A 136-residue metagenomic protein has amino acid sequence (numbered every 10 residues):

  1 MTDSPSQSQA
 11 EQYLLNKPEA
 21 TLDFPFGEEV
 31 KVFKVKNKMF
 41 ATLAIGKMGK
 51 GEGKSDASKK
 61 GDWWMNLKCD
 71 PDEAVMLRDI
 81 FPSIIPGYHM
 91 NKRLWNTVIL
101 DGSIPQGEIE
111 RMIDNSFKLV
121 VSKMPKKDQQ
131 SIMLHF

Functional and structural regions predicted by a protein language model:
M1-F136: Charge-dense, helix-prone N-terminal extensions
